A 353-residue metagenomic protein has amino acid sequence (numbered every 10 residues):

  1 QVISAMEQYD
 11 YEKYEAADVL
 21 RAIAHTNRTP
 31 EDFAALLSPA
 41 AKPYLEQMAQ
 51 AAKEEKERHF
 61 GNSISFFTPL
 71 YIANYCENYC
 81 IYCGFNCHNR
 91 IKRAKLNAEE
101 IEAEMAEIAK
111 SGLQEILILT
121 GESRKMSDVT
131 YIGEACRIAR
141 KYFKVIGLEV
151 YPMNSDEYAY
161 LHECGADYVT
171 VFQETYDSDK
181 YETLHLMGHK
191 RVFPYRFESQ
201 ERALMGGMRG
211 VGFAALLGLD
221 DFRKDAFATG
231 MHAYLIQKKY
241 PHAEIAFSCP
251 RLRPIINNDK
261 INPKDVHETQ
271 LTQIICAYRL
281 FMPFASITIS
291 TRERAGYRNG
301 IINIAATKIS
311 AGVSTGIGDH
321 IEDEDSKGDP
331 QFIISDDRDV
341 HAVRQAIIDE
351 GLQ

Functional and structural regions predicted by a protein language model:
Q1-A41, K238-Q353: Auxiliary Fe-S-binding modules of radical SAM enzymes
N27-I64: An N-cap/entry alpha-helix motif that binds or orients negatively charged groups
A52, C80, I118, V171 (+4 more regions): Conserved, mostly hydrophobic/aromatic
E54, R58-E100: Canonical Radical SAM [4Fe-4S] cluster-binding loop centered on the CxxxCxxC motif and its immediate flanking residues
T68, M105, I132-C136, Y158 (+5 more regions): Generic structural signal for well-ordered alpha-helices, preferentially at hydrophobic/aromatic core positions
C87-E102, I108-A203, R209-F213, L219 (+1 more regions): Core AdoMet radical
N154-E163, D220-Y234, R294-I304: Catalytic cores of alpha/beta
H162-Y168, G207-R209, P283, N303-S310: Glycine-enriched alpha-helix->loop->beta-strand junction motifs that scaffold or abut catalytic
